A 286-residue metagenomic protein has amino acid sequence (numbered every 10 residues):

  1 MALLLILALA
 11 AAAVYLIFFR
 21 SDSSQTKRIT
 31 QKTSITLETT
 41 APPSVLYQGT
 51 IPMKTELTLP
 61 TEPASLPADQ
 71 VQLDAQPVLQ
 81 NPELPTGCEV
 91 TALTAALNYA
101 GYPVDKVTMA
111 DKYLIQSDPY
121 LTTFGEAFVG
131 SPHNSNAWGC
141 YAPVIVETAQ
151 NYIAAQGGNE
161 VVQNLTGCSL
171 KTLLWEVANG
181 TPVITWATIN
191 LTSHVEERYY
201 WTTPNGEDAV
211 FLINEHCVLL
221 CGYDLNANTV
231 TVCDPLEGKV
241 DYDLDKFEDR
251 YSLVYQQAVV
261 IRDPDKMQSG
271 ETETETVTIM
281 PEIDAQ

Functional and structural regions predicted by a protein language model:
A2-L5, A10-N151, A155, I189-L191 (+3 more regions): Active-site-adjacent structural segments surrounding the nucleophilic cysteine of cysteine proteases and isopeptidases
L73-A75, N164-G167: Short loop/edge segments at beta-strand edges and connector loops that shape dinucleotide/nucleotide cofactor-binding
G87, V162, P182-W186, L219 (+1 more regions): Structural recognition of the beta-strand scaffold that forms the well-ordered cores of secreted hydrolase catalytic
A92, T166, A187-L191, G222-D224 (+1 more regions): A mature extracytoplasmic/lumenal domain signature
A110-L114, L165-K171: Short linear loop/turn motifs
N151, A155, G167-W186, T192: ...with weaker cross-activation on analogous glycine-rich loops/strands in unrelated enzymes
Q156-E160, N179-I184, A227-N228, Q256: Loop/turn elements at helix/coil->beta-strand transitions in domains of secreted/extracellular proteins
Y199-L212, V218-Q286: Noncatalytic regulatory segments and standalone regulatory/sensor domains
